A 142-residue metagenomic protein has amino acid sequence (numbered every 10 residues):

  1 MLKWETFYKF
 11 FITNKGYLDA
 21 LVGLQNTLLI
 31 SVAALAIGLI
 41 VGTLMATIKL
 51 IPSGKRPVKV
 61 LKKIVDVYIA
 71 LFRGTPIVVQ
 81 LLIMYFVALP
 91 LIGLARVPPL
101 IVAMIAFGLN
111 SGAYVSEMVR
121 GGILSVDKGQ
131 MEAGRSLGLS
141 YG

Functional and structural regions predicted by a protein language model:
M1-G142: Transmembrane alpha-helices and adjacent helix-loop boundaries
